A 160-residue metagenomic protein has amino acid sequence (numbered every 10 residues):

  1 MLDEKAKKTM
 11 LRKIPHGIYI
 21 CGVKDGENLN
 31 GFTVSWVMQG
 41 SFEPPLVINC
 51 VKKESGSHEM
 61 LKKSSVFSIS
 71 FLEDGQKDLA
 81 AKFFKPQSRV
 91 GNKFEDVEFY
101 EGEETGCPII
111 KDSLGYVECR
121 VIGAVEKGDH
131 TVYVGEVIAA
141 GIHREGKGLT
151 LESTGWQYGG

Functional and structural regions predicted by a protein language model:
M1-G160: Basic, polyanion-binding surface patches
